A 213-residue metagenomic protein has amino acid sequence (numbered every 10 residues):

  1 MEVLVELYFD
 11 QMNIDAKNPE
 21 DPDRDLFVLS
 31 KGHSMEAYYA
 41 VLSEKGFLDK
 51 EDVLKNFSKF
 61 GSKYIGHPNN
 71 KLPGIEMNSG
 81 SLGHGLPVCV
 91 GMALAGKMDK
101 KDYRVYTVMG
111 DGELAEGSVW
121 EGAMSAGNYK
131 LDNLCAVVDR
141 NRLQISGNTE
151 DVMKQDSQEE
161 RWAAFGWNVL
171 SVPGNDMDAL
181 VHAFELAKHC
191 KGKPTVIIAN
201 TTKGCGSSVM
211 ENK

Functional and structural regions predicted by a protein language model:
M1-N128: Cofactor-binding active-site loop characterized by glycine-rich and histidine/acidic residues
D21-D23, A163, E211: Short glycine-enriched loop/turn motifs at secondary-structure junctions
D25-F27, Y103-T107, L134, K193-T201: Generic beta-sheet signal
E36, L114-A115, L143-Q144, K203-S207: Short, active-site-adjacent cap segments at secondary-structure transitions
G61, V138-R140, N200-T201: Short, small-residue-rich loop/turn micro-motifs
G74, N78-S81, L86-C190: Thiamine diphosphate
M177-K213: Glycine/aspartate-rich loop-and-adjacent alpha/beta segment that forms the canonical ThDP
